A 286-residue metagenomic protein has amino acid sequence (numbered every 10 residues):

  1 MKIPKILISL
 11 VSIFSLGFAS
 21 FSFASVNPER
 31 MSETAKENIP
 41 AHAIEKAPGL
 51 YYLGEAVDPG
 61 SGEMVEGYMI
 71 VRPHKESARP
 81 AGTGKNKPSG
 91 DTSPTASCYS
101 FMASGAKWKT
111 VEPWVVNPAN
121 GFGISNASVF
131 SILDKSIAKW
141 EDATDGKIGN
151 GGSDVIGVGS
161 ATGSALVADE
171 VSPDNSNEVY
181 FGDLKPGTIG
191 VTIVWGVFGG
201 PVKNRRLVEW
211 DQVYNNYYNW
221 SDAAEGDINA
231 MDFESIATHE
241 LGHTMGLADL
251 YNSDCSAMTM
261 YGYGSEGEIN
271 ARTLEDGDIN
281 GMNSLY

Functional and structural regions predicted by a protein language model:
M1-L10: Bacterial N-terminal signal peptides that target proteins for export
S9-A19: Bacterial N-terminal signal peptides
F23-I124, T192-N204: Disordered inhibitory propeptide/activation segment of secreted metzincin zinc metalloprotease zymogens, centered on
T110, S136, V208-W210, S256 (+1 more regions): Residues that flank catalytic or metal-binding motifs in active/ligand-binding sites
W114-V116, Y214, M260, M282: Bulky hydrophobic/aromatic "packing anchor" residues in well-ordered structure
A119-G121, T144-I148, Y217-W220, L250-Y251 (+2 more regions): Acidic glycine-/aspartate-rich tracts in secreted/extracellular proteins
V129-T238, T244, A248: Metzincin-family zinc-dependent endopeptidase catalytic domain
N229-Y286: The catalytic-center signature of Zn2+-dependent metalloproteases
